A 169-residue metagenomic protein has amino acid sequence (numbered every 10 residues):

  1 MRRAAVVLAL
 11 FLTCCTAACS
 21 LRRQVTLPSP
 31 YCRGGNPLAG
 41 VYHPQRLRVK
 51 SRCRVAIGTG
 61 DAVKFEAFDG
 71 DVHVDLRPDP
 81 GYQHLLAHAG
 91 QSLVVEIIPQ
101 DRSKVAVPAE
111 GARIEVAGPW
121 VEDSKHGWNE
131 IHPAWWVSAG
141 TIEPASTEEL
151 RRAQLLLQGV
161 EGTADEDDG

Functional and structural regions predicted by a protein language model:
M1-A4: Positively charged n-region of N-terminal signal peptides that target proteins for export
V6-L12: Sec-dependent N-terminal signal peptides
A17-A18: C-terminal motif of bacterial Sec signal peptides marking the signal peptidase cleavage site
L21-G169: OB-fold and OB-like single-stranded nucleic-acid-recognition modules and their adjacent interaction interfaces
